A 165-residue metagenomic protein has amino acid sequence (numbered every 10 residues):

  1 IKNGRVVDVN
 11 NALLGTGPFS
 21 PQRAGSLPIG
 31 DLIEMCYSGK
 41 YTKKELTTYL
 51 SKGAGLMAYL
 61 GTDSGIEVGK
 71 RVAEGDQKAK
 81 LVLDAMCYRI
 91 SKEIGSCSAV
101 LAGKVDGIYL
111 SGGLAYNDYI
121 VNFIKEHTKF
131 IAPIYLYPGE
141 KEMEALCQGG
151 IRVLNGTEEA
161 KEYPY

Functional and structural regions predicted by a protein language model:
N3, V7-T62: Glycine-rich phosphate-binding loop plus the immediately following alpha-helix
N3-L13, F123-A132, T157-E159: A glycine- and small-aliphatic-rich helix-loop capping segment at beta-alpha/alpha-beta transitions that lines
T48, K52-A102: Adenine-nucleotide phosphate-binding core of ATP-dependent small-molecule kinases
I66, D118-N122, E144: Short, surface-exposed alpha-helical segments at coil->helix boundaries
L81, Y119, K125, K129-I131 (+1 more regions): Non-catalytic terminal and connector segments of soluble metabolic enzymes
L101-I108, F130-P133: Short, surface-exposed connector motifs at secondary-structure boundaries
V105-I124: Glycine-rich phosphate-binding loops at beta-strand->alpha-helix junctions
A115-Y116, Y135-Y165: Glycine-rich phosphate-binding/hydrolytic loop that grips phosphoryl groups
